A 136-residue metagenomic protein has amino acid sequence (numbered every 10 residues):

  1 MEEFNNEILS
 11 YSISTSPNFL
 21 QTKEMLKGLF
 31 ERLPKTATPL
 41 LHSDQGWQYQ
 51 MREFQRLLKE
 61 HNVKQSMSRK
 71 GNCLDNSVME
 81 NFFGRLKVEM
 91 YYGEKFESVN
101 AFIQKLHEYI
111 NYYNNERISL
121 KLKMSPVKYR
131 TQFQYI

Functional and structural regions predicted by a protein language model:
E2-E3: Short, acidic, Ser/Thr-enriched surface-loop or helix-capping motifs
N6-E7: Residue-level signal for well-ordered, solvent-exposed loop/turn and beta-edge residues enriched in charged/polar side
Y11-P34: Active-site beta-loop-alpha junctions of metal-dependent nucleic acid enzymes, especially the RNase H-like/DDE
L29, E53, L57-H61: Alpha-helical structural signal in soluble globular domains
A37: Short coil/turn segments at beta-strand junctions that form active-site/ligand-binding loops
L40: Hydrophobic "anchor" residues on beta-strands that sit immediately upstream of conserved functional sites
S43-Q45, M51-R52, M67-K87, N100-Q104 (+1 more regions): RNase H-like two-metal-ion nuclease catalytic core shared by retroviral integrases and related mobile-element nucleases
K59-V63, R85-I136: C-terminal domain-tail junction helix/linker
